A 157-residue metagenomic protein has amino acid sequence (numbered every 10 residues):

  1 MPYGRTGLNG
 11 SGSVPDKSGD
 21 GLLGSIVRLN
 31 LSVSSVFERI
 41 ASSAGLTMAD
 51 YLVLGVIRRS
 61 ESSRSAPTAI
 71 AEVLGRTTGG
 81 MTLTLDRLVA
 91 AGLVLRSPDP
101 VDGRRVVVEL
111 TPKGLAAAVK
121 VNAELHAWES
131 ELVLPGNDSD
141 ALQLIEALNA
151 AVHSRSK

Functional and structural regions predicted by a protein language model:
M1-A44, A91, S139: N-terminal leader segment of winged-helix/HTH proteins
P2-N9, D86-Q143: Charged, amphipathic alpha-helical coiled-coil/dimerization segments
S25, L52-V56, A116: Pre-recognition alpha-helix immediately N-terminal to the DNA-recognition helix within helix-turn-helix or winged-helix
V27, G55-S62, N122, N149: Short, locally clustered residues in the helix-turn-helix/winged-helix DNA-binding domain
L29, V33, L74, A117-G136 (+1 more regions): Alpha-helical linker/hinge and terminal dimerization helices associated with HTH transcriptional regulators
L31, S35-T77: N-terminal helix-turn-helix DNA-binding core of bacterial DNA-binding proteins
